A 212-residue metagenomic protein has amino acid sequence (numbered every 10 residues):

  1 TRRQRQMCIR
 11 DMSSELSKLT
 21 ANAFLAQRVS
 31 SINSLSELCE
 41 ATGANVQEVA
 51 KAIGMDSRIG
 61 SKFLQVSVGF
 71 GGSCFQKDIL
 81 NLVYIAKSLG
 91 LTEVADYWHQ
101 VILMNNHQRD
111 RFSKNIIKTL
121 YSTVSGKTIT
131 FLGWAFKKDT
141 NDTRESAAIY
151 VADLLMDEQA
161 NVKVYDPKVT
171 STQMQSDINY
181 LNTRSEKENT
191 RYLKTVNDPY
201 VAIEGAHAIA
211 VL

Functional and structural regions predicted by a protein language model:
T1-I9: Single conserved hydrophobic/aromatic residue that forms the stacking wall/gate of nucleotide- or nucleobase-binding
R5, G205-A206: An anion/phosphate-binding loop that grips the pyrophosphate of nucleotide cofactors and donors
M12-E15, L25-T123, K127: Interdomain hinge/lid region at the active-site interface of Rossmann-like NAD(P)-dependent oxidoreductases
T128-L132: Conserved beta-strand elements of the Class I
R144-Y150: Charged helix-capping and loop-helix junction motifs
A152-M156: Gly/Ala-rich phosphate-binding loop of Rossmann-like dinucleotide-binding domains, activating on the conserved
N161-K163, P167-G205: Conserved N-terminal Rossmann-fold NAD(P) cofactor-binding segment
A210-L212: Short, well-ordered coil/turn residues at beta-beta hairpins and beta-strand->alpha-helix junctions within
